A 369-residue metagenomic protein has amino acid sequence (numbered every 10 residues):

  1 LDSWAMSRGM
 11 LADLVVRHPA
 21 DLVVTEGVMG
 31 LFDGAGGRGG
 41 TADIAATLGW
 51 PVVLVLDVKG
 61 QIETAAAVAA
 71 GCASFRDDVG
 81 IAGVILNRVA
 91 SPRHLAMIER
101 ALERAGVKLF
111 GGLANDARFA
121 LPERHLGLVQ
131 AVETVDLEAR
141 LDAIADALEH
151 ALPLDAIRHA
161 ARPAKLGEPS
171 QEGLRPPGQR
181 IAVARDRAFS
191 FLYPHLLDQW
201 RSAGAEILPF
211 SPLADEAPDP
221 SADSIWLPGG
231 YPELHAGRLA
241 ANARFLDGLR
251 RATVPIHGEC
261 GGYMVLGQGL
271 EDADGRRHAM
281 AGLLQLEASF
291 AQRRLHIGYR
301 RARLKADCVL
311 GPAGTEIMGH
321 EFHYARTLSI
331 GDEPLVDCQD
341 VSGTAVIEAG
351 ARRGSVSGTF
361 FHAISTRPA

Functional and structural regions predicted by a protein language model:
L1-L48, L56-G80, P92-A96: ATP-dependent carboxylate-amine ligase catalytic core
V24-E26, V53-V55, I85, A182 (+2 more regions): Structural motif
W50, V107, R251-P255: A short helix->loop->beta-strand "cap" motif at the edges of active sites that frequently abuts
D57-V58, N87-A90, A184-A188, F360-I364: Structural motif
I62-G173: Internal gly/pro-rich beta-alpha loop/helix module that stabilizes soluble enzyme cofactors or their anionic handles
P176-P177, S190-Q199, E206-L208, D219 (+2 more regions): C-terminal and late-domain segments of enzyme folds
Q179-A241, L246-R251: Phosphate-binding active sites in nucleotide-utilizing proteins
P232-C308: Cysteine-nucleophile active-site neighborhood
